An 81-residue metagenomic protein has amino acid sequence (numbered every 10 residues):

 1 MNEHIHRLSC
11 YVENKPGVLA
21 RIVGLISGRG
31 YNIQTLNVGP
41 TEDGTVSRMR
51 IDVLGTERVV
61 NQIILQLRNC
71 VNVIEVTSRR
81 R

Functional and structural regions predicted by a protein language model:
M1-R81: A conserved regulatory-domain signal marking ACT and ACT-like small-molecule sensing domains and adjacent regulatory
